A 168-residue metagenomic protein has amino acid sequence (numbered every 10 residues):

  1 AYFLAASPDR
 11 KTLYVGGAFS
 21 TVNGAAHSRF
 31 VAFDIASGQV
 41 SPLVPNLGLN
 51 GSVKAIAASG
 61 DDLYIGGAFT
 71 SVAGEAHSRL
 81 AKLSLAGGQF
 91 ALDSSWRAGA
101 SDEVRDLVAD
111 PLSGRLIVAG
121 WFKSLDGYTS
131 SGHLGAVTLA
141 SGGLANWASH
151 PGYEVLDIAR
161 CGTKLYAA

Functional and structural regions predicted by a protein language model:
A1-A168: Extracytoplasmic surface signature
